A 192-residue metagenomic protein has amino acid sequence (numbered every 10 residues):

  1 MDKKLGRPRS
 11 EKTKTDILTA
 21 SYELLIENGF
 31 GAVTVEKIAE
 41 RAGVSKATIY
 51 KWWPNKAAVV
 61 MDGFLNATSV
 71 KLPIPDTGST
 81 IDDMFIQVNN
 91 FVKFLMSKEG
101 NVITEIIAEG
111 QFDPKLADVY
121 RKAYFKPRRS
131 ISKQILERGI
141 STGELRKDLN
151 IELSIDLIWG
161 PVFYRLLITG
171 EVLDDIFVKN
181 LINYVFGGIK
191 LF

Functional and structural regions predicted by a protein language model:
M1-D2, D82, I86, K93 (+3 more regions): C-terminal peripheral helix-coil segments that are non-catalytic and often amphipathic
M1-N28, A32, E36-R41, A58: Basic, helix-initiating cap at the start of DNA-binding domains
N28-F30, Y50-V60, L65: HTH DNA-binding helix-turn interface
A47: Key DNA-contact positions within bacterial/archaeal DNA-binding proteins
L72-G100: Hydrophobic alpha-helical connector segments
K93, K98-N101, K115-S141: Amphipathic alpha-helical packing segments from all-alpha helical-bundle domains
V119-Y124, S141-D156, D175: All-alpha amphipathic helical-bundle segments outside canonical DNA-binding/catalytic cores that form hydrophobic
